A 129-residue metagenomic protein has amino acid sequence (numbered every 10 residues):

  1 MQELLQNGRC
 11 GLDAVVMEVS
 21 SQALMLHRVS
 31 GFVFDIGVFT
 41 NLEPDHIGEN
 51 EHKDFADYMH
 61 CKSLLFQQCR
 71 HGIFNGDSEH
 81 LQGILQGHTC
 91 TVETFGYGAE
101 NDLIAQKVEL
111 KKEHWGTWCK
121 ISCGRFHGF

Functional and structural regions predicted by a protein language model:
M1-L4, T40: Walker A/P-loop phosphate-binding motif and the immediately C-terminal alpha-helix
L5-G8, S30: Non-catalytic positions within long, well-ordered alpha-helices that form the structural scaffold/packing of enzyme
G8-V16, M25, I36-F129: Acidic, Mg2+-coordinating active-site environments of NTP-dependent enzymes
S20: Conserved AMP-binding
A23-S30: Conserved helix/coil segment N-terminal to the catalytic DExD/H
